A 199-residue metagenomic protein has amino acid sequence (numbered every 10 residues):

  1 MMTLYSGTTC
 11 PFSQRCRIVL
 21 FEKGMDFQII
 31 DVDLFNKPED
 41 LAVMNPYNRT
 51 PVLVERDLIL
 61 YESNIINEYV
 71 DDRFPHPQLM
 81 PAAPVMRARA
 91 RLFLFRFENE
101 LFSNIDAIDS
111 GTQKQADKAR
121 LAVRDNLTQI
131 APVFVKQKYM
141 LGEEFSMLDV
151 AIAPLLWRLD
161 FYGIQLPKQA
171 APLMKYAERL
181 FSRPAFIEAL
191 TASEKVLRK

Functional and structural regions predicted by a protein language model:
M1-A131: GST-like domain detector, emphasizing the conserved glutathione-binding G-site in the N-terminal thioredoxin-like
G7, M147, S193: Short, solvent-exposed turn/loop segments enriched in Gly/Ser/Thr/Pro and often Arg
I30, S63, Q169, L190-T191: Residue-level detector of family-conserved "landmark" positions at structurally sensitive sites
R56, A153, A192: Conserved residues at the C-terminal ends of beta-strands
V85, F97-A189: GST-like fold's C-terminal all-alpha helical module
E194-K199: Carbohydrate-binding/catalytic loop surfaces
